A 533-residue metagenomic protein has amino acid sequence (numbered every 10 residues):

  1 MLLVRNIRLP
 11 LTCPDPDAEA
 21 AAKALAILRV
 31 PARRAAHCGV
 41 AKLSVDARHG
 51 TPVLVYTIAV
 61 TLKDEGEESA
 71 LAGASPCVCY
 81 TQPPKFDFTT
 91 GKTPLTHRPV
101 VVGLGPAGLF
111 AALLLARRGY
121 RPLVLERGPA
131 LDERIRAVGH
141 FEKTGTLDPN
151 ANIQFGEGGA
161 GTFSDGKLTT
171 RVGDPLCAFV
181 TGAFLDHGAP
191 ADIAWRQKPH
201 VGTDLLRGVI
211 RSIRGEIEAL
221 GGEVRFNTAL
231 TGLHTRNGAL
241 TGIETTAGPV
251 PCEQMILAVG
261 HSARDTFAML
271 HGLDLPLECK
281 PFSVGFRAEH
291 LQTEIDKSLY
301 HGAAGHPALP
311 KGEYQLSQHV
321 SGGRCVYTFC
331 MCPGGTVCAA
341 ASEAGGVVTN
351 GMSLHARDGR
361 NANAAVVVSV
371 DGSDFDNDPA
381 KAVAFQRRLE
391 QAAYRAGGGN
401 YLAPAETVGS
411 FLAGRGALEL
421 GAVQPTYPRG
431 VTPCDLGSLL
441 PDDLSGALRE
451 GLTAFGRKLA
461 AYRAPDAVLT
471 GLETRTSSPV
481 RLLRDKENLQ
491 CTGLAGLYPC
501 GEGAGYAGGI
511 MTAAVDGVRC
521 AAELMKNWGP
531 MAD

Functional and structural regions predicted by a protein language model:
M1-L54, I58-D533: Residues forming the flavin
